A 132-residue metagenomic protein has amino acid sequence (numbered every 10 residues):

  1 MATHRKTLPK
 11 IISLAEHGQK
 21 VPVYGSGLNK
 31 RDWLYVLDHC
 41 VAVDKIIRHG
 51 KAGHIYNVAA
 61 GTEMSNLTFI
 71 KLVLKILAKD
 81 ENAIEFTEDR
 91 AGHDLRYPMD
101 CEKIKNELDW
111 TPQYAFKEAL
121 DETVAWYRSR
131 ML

Functional and structural regions predicted by a protein language model:
M1-K6, K30: Flexible, glycine-rich beta-alpha linker
K6-T7, M99: Short, conserved clusters of charged catalytic residues that mark active-site and nucleotide-handling motifs
S13-L132: C-terminal substrate-binding subdomain of Rossmann-fold SDR/epimerase-dehydratase oxidoreductases
